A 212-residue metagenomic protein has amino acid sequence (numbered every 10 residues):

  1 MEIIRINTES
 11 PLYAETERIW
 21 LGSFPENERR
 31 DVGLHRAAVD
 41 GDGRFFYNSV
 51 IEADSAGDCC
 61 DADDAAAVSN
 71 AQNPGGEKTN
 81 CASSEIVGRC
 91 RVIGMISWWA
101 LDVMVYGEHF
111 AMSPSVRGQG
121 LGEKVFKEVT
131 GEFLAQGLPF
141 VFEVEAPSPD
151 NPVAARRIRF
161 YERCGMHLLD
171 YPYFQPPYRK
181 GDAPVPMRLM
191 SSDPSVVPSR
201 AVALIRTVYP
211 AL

Functional and structural regions predicted by a protein language model:
M1-H35, G43, P186-L189, S199-A211: Short amphipathic alpha-helix that is part of the acyltransferase structural core
L21-C60, A82-S84: Active-site rim helix/loop that mediates acceptor-substrate recognition in acyltransferases
R44-V50, M95, H109, M187: Short hydrophobic/aromatic beta-strand element in the GNAT-like acyltransferase core that lines or flanks the acyl-donor
E52-R89: Intrinsically disordered, low-complexity terminal tails and inter-domain linkers enriched for S/T/G/P/D/E
R89-W99, M104-A111: Conserved beta-strand in the GNAT
M112, G118-E132: Conserved acetyl-CoA-binding loop-helix of GNAT-fold acetyltransferases
F133-P152: Conserved GNAT acetyl-CoA-binding A-motif
R156-G181: Conserved catalytic-core motifs of GNAT/GCN5-like acyltransferases
